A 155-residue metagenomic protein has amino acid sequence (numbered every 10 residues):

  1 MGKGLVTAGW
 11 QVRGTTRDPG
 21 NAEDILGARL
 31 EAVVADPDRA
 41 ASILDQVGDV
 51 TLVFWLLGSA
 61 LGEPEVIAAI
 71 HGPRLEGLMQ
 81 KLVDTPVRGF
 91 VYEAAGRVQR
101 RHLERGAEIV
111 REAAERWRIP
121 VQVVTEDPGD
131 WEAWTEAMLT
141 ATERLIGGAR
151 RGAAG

Functional and structural regions predicted by a protein language model:
M1-W10: N-terminal Rossmann NAD(P)H-binding glycine-rich loop of SDR-like oxidoreductase domains
V6, L26, R111, E115: Anion (oxyanion) recognition and catalysis
Q11, E31, P120-V123: Conserved beta-strand segments of alpha/beta enzyme cores
G14, P19-E76, K81: NAD(P)H-binding glycine-rich loop region in Rossmannoid oxidoreductase-like domains and their noncatalytic homologs
G20-D24, V98-L103, W131: Short, charged/polar "capping" segments at the starts of alpha-helices and the immediately preceding loops
S42, G77, I109, A137-A141: Alpha-helical elements of Rossmann-like donor-binding domains used by nucleotide-donor carbohydrate transfer enzymes
E76-W117, Q122, E126: Conserved Rossmann-fold NAD(P)-dependent oxidoreductase catalytic core, especially the SDR/UDP-sugar
D127-G155: Glycine-rich phosphate/pyrophosphate-binding loop and the adjoining helix
